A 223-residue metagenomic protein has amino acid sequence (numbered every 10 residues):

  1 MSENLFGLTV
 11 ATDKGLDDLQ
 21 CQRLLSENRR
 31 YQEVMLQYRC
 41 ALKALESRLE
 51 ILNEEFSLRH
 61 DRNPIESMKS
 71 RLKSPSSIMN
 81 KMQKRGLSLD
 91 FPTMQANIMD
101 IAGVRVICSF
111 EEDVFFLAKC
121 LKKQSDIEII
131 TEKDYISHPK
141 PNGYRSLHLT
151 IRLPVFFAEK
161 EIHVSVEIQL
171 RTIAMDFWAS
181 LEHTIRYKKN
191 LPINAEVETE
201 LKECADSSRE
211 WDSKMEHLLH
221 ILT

Functional and structural regions predicted by a protein language model:
S2-L42, E46-E55, V166-T223: An acidic, glycine-/histidine-flanked metal-binding catalytic module
V34, Y38, L42, P75 (+2 more regions): Generic alpha-helical secondary structure
A41, I98-D100, G143: Solvent-exposed loop and beta-edge segments used for protein-protein assembly and interaction
L42, E46, E50, M79 (+1 more regions): Generic solvent-exposed, charged/amphipathic alpha-helical segments that serve as macromolecular interface scaffolds
E50, Q83-L87, K122, D126: Generic short alpha-helical segment signal, independent of protein family or function, capturing local helix propensity
E55, H60-I101: A glycine-rich, hydrophobic loop/mini-helix early in the fold
Q95, C108-M215: Long beta-strand-rich cores associated with HINT superfamily self-processing modules
A102-I107: Terminal, regulation- and interaction-focused segments at domain boundaries
